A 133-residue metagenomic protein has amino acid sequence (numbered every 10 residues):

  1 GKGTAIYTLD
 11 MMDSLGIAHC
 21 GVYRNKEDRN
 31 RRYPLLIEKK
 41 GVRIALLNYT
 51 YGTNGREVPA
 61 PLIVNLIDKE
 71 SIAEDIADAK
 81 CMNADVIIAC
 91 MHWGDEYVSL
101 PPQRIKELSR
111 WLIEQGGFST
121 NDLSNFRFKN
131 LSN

Functional and structural regions predicted by a protein language model:
G1-N133: Acidic, metal/ion-coordinating pockets
